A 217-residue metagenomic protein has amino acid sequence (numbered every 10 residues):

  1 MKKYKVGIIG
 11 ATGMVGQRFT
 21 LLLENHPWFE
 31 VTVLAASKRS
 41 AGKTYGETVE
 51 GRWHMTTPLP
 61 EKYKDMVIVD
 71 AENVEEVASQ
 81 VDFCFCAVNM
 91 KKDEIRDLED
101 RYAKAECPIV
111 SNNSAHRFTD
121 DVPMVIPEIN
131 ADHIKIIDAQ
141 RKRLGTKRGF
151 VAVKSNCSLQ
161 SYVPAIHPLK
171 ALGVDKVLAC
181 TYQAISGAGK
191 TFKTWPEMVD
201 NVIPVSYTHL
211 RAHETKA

Functional and structural regions predicted by a protein language model:
K2-P204: N-terminal Rossmann-like NAD(P) cofactor-binding subdomain of oxidoreductases, focused on the glycine-rich
H209-A212, K216-A217: Single conserved hydrophobic/aromatic residue that forms the stacking wall/gate of nucleotide- or nucleobase-binding
